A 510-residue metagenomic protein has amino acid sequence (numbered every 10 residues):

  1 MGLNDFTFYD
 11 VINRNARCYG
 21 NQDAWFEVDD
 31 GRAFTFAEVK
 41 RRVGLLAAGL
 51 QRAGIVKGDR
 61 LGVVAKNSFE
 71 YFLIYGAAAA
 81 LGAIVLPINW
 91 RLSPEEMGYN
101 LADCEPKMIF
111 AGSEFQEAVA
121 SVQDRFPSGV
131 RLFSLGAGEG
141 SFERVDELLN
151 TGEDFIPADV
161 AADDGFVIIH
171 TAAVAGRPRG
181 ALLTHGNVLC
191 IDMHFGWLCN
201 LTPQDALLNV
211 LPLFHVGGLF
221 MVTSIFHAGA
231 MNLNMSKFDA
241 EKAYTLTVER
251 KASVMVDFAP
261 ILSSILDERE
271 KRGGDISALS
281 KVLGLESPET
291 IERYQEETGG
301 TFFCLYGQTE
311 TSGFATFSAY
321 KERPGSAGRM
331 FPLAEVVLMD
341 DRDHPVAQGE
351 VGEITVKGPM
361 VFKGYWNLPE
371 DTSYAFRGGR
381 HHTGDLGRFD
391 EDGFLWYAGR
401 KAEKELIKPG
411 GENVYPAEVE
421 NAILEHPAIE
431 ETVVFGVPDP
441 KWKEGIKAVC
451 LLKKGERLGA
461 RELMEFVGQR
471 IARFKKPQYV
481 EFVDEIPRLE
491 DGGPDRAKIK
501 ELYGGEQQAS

Functional and structural regions predicted by a protein language model:
N4, A24-S68, F72-G76, S93-G98 (+1 more regions): Conserved AMP-binding/adenylate-forming core of the ANL superfamily
G20-N21, S134, E139, T151-H170 (+3 more regions): Conserved pre-ATP/AMP-binding loop-to-beta segment of ANL
A33-A37, F166-C190: Conserved AMP-binding A3 loop
K40-L46, A162, A181-T202, V210-F214 (+1 more regions): Conserved structural elements of the adenylate-forming
L92, I109-A111, E353-G358, K363-G364 (+4 more regions): AMP-binding/adenylate-forming catalytic core of the ANL superfamily
M108, Q116-D163, R269, Q508: ANL superfamily adenylate-forming
L189-A206, F214-V254, S264, E268: Conserved AMP-binding/adenylation subdomain of ANL enzymes
H227, E249-D257, L266-P324, E335: Gly/Ser/Thr-rich phosphate-binding loop
